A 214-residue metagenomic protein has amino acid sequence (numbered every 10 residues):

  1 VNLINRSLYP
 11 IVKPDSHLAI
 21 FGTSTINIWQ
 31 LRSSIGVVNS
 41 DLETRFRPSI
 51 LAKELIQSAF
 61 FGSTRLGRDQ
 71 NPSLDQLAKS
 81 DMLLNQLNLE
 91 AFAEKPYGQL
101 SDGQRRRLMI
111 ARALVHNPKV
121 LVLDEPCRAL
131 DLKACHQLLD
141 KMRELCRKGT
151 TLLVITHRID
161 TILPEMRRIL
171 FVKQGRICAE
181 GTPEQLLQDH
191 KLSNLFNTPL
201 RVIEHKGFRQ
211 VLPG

Functional and structural regions predicted by a protein language model:
Q57, P72-F92: Conserved ABC ATPase "signature" region
P96-L100: Conserved ABC ATPase signature
N117: Conserved catalytic motifs of ABC-family nucleotide-binding domains
L121-E125: Catalytic Walker B motif of ABC-type/P-loop ATPase nucleotide-binding domains
T156-H157: H-loop/switch region of ABC-family ATPase nucleotide-binding domains
L195-G214: ABC ATPase nucleotide-binding domains
